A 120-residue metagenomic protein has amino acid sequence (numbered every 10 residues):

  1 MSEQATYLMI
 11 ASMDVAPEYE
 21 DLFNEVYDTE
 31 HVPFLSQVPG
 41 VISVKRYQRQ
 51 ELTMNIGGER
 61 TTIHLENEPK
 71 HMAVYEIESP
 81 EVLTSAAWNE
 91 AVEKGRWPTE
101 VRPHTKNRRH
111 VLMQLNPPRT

Functional and structural regions predicted by a protein language model:
M1-T120: Macromolecular interaction modules
